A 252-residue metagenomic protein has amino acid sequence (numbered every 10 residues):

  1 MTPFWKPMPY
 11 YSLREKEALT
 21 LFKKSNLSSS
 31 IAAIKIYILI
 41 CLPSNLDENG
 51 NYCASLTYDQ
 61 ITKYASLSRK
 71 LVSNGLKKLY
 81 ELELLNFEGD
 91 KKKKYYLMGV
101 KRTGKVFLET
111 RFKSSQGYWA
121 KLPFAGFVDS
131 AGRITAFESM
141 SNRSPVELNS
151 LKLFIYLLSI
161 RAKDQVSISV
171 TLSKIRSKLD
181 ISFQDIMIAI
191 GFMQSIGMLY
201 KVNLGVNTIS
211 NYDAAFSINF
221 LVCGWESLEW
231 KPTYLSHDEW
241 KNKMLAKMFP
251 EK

Functional and structural regions predicted by a protein language model:
M1-A32, I38-K252: Electropositive, intrinsically flexible nucleic-acid-contacting patches
